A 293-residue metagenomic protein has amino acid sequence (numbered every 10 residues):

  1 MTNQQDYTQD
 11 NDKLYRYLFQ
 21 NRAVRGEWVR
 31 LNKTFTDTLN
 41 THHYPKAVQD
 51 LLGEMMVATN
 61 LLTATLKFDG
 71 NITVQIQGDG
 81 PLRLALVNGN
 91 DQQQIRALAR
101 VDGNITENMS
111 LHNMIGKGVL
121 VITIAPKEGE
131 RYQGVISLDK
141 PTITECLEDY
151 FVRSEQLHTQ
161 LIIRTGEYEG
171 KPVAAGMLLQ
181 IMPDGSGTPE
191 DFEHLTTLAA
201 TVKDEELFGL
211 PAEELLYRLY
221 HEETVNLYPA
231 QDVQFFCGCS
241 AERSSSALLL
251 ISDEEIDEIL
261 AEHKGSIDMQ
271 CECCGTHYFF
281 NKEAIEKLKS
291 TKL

Functional and structural regions predicted by a protein language model:
T2-P229: Interaction interfaces in information-processing and related assembly proteins
A199-L293: Cys/His-clustered metal-coordination modules, chiefly Zn-binding fingers
